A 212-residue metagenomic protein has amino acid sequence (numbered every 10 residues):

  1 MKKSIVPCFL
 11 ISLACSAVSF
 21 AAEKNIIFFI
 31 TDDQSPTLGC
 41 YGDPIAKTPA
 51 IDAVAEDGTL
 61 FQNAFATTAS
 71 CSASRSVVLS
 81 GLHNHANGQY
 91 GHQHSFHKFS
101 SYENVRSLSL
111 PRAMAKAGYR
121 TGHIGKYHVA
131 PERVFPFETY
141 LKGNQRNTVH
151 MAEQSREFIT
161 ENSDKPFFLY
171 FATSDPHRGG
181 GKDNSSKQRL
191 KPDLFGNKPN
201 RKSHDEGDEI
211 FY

Functional and structural regions predicted by a protein language model:
M1-F9: Bacterial N-terminal signal peptides that target proteins for export
K3, A17-V18: Non-catalytic N-terminal targeting/anchoring module and adjacent flexible stem/linker that precedes the structured
C8-S16: Bacterial N-terminal signal peptides
S19-E23: Boundary at the C-terminal end of the N-terminal hydrophobic targeting segment
K24, D33-A46, A69, Y127-V129 (+2 more regions): Active-site-proximal cap/lid insertion segments
F28-I30, S35-I124, V129-K142: Active-site segment of extracytoplasmic enzymes that catalyze sulfate/phosphate-ester chemistry
E103, T148-A152: A conditional alpha-helix N-cap/helix-loop micro-motif detector
L110, M151-I159: Generic hydrophobic alpha-helical segments
